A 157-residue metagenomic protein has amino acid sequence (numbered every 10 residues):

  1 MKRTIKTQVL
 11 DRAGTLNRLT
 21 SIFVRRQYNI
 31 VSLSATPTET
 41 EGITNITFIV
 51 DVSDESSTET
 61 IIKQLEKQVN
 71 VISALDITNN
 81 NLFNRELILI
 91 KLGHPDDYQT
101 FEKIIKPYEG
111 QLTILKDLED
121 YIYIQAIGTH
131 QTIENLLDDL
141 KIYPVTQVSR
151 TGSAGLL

Functional and structural regions predicted by a protein language model:
M1-T4, L10-N45, V52-L157: Long, contiguous binding/interaction regions
